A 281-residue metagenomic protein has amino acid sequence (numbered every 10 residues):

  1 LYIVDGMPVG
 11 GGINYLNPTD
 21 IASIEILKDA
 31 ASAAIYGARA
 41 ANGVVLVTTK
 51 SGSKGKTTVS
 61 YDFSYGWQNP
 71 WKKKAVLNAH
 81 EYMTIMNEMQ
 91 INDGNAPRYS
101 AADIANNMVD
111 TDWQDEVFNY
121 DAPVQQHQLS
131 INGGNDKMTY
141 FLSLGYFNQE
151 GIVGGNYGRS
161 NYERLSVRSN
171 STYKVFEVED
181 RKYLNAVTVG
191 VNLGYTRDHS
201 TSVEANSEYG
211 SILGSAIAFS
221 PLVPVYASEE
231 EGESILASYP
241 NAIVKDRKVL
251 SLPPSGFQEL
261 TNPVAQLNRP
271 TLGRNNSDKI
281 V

Functional and structural regions predicted by a protein language model:
V4, K28, T49-S51, F63-Y65 (+1 more regions): Flexible glycine-/small-residue-rich
D5-S32: Short acidic/polar hinge/loop motifs at secondary-structure boundaries that mediate gating or recognition
N14-T19, Y36-A41, S160, L184: Short, glycine-/polar-rich solvent-exposed loops and beta-turns at beta-strand/coil boundaries
T19-I21, A40-V44, K56-S60: Extracytoplasmic
I24-E25, V45-V47: Non-catalytic regulatory/gating segments with a bias toward low-complexity or hydrophobic composition
T49, Y61, L129-N135, S169-Y173 (+1 more regions): Residues on the lipid-exposed face of transmembrane beta-strands in outer-membrane beta-barrel proteins
K54-D110, G154-Y162, S166, T172-K279: Surface-exposed loop/interface segments of Gram-negative outer-membrane beta-barrel transport/assembly proteins
F118-T139, L144-G145, A265-V281: Outer-membrane beta-barrel transmembrane strands
